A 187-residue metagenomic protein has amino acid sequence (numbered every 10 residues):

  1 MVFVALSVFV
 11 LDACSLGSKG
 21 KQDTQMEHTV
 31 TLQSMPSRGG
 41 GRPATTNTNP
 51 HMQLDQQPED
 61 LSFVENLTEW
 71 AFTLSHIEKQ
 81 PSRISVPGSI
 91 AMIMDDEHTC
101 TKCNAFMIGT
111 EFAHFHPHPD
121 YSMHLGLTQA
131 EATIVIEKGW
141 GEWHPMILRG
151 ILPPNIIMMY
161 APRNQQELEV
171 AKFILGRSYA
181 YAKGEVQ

Functional and structural regions predicted by a protein language model:
V2-F9: Bacterial N-terminal signal peptides
G17-Q187: Charge-dense, helix-prone N-terminal extensions
